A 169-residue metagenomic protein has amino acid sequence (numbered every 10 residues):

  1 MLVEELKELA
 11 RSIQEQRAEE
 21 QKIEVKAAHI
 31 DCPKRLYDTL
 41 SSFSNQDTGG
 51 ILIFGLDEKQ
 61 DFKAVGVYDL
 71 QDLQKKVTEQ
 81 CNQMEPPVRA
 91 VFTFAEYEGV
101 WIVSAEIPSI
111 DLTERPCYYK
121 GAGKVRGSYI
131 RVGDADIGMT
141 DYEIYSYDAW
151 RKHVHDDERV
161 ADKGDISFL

Functional and structural regions predicted by a protein language model:
M1-L169: Conserved N-terminal catalytic/coupling substructures associated with nucleotide/phosphate chemistry
